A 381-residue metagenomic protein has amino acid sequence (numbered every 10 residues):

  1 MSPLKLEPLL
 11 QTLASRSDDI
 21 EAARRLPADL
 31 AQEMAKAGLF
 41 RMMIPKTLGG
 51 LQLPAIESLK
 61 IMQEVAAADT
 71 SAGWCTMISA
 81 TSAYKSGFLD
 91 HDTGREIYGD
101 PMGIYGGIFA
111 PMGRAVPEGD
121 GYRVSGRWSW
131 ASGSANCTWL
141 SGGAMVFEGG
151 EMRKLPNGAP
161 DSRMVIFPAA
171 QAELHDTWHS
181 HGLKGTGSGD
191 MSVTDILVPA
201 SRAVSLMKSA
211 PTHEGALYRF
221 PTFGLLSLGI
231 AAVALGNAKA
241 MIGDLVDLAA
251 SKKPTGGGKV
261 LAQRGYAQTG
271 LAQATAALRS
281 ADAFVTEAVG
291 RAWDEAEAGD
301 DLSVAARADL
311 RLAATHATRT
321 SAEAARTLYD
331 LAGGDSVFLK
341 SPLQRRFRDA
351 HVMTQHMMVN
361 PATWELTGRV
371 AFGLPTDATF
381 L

Functional and structural regions predicted by a protein language model:
A14, D18-E21, S280-H316, R326-V337: C-terminal helix-coil-helix/basic helical segment that borders enzyme active sites and/or dimer interfaces and provides
R25-R41: N-terminal glycine-rich anion-binding loops that anchor highly charged ligand groups
K36-M102: Internal helix-loop-helix
G113-P117: A structural signal for short hydrophobic beta-strand segments in well-ordered beta-sheet cores
R127-Q171: DPxDG-like acidic metal-binding loop motif
H181-L278: Glycine-rich beta->alpha junctions and the first turn(s) of the following alpha-helix
G236, A272-R279, R311, T315-A322 (+2 more regions): Generic structural signal for well-ordered, non-transmembrane alpha-helical segments in soluble/cytosolic regions
G334-L381: Glycine-rich phosphate/cofactor-binding loops in nucleotide/flavin-utilizing enzymes
